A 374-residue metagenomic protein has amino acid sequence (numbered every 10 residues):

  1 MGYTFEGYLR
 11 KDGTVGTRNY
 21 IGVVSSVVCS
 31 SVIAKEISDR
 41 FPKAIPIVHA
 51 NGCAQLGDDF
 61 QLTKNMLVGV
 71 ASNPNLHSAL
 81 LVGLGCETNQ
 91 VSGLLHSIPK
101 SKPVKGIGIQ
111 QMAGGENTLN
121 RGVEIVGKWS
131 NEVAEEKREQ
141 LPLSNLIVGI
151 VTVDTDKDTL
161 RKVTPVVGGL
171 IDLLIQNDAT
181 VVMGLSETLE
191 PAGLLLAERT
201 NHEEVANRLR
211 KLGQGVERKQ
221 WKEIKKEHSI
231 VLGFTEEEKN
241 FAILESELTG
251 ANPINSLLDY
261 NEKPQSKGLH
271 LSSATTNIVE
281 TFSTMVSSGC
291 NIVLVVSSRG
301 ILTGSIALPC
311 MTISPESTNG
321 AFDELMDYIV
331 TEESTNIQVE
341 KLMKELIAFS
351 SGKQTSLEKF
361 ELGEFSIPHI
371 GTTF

Functional and structural regions predicted by a protein language model:
M1-L146, I150-V151, T155-I292, R299-F374: Metallocofactor- and cofactor-centric catalytic cores in central/energy metabolism, strongly enriched
